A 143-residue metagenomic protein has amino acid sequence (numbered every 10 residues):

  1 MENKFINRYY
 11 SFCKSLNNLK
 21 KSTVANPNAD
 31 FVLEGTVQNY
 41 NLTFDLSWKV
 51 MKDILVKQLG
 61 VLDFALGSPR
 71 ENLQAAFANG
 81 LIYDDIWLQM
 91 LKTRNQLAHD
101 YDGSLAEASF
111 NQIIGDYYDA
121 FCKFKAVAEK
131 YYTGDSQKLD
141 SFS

Functional and structural regions predicted by a protein language model:
M1-S143: Solvent-exposed interaction patches of small proteins and small membrane subunits
